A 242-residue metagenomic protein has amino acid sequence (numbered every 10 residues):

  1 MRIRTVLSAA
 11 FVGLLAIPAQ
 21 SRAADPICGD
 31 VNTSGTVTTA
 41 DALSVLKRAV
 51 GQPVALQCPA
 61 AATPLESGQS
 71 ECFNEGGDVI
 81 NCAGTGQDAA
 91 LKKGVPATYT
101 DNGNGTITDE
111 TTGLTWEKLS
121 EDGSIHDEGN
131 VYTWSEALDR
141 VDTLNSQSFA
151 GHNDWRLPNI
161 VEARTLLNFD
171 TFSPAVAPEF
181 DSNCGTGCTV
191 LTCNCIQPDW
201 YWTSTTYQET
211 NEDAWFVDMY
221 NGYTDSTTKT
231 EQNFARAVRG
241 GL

Functional and structural regions predicted by a protein language model:
M1, A19, N233-R236: Intrinsically disordered, low-complexity regions enriched in serine, threonine, proline and polar/charged residues
M1-A9: Bacterial N-terminal signal peptides that target proteins for export
S8-A16: Bacterial N-terminal signal peptides
V12, V31-S34, H126, S226: Generic anion/oxyanion-binding catalytic loop in active/binding sites
I17-A23: Sec/Tat signal peptide C-region and signal peptidase I cleavage site
A23-D25, V31-P59, R164, N168: Alpha-helical segments with a strong preference for the paired helices of cellulosomal dockerin domains
A60-R156, I160-L242: Glycine-aromatic-enriched surface loops/turns that form tight recognition elements
